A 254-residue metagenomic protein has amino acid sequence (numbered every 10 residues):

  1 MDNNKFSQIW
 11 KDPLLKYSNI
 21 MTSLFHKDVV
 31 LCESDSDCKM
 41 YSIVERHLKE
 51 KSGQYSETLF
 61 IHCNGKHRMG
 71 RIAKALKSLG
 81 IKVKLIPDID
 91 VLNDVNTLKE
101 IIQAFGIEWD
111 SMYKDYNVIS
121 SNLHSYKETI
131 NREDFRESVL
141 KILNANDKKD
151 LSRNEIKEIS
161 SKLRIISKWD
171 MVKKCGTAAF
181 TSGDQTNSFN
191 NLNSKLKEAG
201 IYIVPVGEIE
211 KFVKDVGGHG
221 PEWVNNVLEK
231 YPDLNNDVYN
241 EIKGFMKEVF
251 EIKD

Functional and structural regions predicted by a protein language model:
M1-S7: Interdomain hinge/linker at the junction between the two RecA-like core domains of SF2 helicases
W10: Short, flexible, basic/aromatic active-site loop/helix in glycosyltransferases
P13-L31, D35-D254: Acidic, Mg2+-coordinating catalytic modules of nucleic-acid enzymes
